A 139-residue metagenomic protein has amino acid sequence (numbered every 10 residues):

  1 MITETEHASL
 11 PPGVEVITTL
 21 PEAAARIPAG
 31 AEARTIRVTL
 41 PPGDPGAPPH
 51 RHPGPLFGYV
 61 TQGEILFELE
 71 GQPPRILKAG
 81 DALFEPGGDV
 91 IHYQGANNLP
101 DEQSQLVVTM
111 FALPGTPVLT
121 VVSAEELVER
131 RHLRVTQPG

Functional and structural regions predicted by a protein language model:
M1-R34, I76, T120-G139: A short, N-terminal "cap"/entry segment at the start of jelly-roll beta-barrel domains of the cupin/DSBH fold
A23, I27, P41, L66 (+2 more regions): Extracytoplasmic low-complexity repetitive segments enriched in small/polar residues
A25-E32, R37-P41, E70-D89: Short acidic-glycine-tyrosine-enriched beta hairpin
G30-A31, G43-V60: A short beta-loop-beta micro-motif enriched in histidine and acidic residues
G46-P49, T116-T120: Short, solvent-exposed loop/turn elements at domain surfaces
G46-R51, L69, I76, G95-N98: Short histidine-centered beta-strand/loop micro-motifs that create catalytic or ligand/metal-coordination sites
P53-G71, D81-A82: Glycine- and acidic-residue-biased ligand/ion/polar-headgroup-sensing regions
P73-P74, G87-P117: Ligand-binding loop in jelly-roll beta-barrel domains
